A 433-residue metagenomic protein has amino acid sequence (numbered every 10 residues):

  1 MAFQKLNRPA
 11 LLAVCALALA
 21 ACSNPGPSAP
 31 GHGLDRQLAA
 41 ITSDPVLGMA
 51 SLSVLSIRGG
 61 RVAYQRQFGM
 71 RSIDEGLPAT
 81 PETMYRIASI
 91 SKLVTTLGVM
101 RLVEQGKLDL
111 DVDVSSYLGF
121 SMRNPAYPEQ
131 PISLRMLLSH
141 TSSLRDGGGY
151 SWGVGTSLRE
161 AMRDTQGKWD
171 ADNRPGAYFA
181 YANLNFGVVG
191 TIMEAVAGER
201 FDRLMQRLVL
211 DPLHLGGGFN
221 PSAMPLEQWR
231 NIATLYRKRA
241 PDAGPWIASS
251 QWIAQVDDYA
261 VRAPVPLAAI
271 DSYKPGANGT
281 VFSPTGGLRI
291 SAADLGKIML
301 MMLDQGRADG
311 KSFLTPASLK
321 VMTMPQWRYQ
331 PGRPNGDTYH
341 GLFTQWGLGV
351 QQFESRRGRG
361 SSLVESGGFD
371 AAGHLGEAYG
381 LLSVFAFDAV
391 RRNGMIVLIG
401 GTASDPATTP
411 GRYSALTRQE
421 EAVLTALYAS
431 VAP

Functional and structural regions predicted by a protein language model:
A2-L11: Bacterial N-terminal signal peptides that target proteins for export
L12-L17: Sec-dependent N-terminal signal peptides
A20-A21: C-terminal motif of bacterial Sec signal peptides marking the signal peptidase cleavage site
G31-Y85, R159-E160, Q166-K168: Short, conserved catalytic-motif segment at the N-terminal edge
P45-S53, D74-M136, A171-L184, S283-G286 (+1 more regions): Short active-site loop at a secondary-structure junction that contains or immediately precedes the catalytic residue(s)
P125-F369: Short, surface-exposed loop or secondary-structure junction motifs that flank catalytic or metal-binding residues
T323-N335, S355, E365-G367, G400-P433: Short, gly/Ser/Thr-rich active-site loops of penicillin-recognizing serine hydrolases
L382-F387, R392-T408: Short, well-ordered beta-strand elements
